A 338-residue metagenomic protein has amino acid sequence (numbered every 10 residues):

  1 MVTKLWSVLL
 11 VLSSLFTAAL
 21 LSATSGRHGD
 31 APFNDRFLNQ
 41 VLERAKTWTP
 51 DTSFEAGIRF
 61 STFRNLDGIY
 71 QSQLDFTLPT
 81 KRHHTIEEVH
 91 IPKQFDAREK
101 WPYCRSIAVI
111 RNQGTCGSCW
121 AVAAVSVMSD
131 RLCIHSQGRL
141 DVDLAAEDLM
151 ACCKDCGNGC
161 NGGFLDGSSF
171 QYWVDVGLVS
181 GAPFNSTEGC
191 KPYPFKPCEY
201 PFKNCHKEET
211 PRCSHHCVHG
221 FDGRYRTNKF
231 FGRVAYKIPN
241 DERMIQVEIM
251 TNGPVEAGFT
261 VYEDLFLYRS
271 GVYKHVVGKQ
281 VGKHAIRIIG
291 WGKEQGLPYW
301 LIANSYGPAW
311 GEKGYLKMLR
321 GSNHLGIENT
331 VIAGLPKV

Functional and structural regions predicted by a protein language model:
V2-V338: Catalytic-core signature of thiol
